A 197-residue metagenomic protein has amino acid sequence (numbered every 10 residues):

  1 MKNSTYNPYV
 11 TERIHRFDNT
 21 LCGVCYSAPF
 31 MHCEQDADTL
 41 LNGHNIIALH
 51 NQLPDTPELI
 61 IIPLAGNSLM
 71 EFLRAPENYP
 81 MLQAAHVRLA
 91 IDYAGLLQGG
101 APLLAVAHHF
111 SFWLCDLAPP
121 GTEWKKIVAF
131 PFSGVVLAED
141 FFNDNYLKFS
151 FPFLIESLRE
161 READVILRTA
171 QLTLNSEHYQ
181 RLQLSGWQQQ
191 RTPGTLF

Functional and structural regions predicted by a protein language model:
M1-C22, Y26-D36, H86-L96, C115-P119 (+1 more regions): EAL-family c-di-GMP phosphodiesterase catalytic domain
M1-M81: Bacterial c-di-GMP phosphodiesterase EAL domain
Q35-N42, R74-A75, P102-L104, S150-P152 (+1 more regions): Surface-exposed beta-strand edges and their flanking turn/coil or helix-capping segments
A48-P57, E71-H86, Q98-H109, K126-P131 (+1 more regions): Acidic (Asp/Glu)-rich catalytic clusters
